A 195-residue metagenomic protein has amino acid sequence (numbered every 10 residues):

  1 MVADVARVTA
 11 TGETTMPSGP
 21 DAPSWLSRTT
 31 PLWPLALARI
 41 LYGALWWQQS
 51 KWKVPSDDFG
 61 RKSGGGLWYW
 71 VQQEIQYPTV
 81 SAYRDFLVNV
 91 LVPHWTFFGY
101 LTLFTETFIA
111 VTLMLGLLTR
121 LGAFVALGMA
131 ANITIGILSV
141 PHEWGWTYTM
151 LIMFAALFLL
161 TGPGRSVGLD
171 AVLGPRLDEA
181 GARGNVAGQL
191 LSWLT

Functional and structural regions predicted by a protein language model:
M1-Y77, A82-F108, L115-T195: Extended, low-polarity transmembrane helix blocks
